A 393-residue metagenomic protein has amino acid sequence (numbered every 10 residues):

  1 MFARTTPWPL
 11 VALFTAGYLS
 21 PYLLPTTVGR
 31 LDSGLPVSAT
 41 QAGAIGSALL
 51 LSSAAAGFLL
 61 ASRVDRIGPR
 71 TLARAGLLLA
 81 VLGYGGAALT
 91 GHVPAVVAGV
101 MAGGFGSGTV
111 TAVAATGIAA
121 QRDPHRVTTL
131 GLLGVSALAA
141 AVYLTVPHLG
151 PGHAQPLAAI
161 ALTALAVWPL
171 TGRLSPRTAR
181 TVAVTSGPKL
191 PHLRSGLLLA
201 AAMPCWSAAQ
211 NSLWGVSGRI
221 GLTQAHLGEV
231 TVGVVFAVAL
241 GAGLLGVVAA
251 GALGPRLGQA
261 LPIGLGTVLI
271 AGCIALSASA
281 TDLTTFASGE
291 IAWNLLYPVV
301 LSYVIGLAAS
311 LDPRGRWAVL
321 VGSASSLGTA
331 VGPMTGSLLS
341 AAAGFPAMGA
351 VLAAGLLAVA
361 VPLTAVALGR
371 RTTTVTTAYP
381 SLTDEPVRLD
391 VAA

Functional and structural regions predicted by a protein language model:
F14, Y18, S310-G355: A late C-terminal transmembrane helix in Major Facilitator Superfamily
P25-Q41, G215-V230, S277, G306: Short amphipathic helix-loop junctions that connect adjacent transmembrane helices in Major Facilitator Superfamily/SLC
A55-T71, A119, L245-Q259, S340: Helix-to-loop junctions at the C-terminal end of transmembrane segments in multipass secondary transporters
A55-V93: Conserved MFS/SLC helix-loop-helix module at the cytosolic interface between two early adjacent transmembrane helices
T71-G86, L261-L276, A353: Structural signature of the two symmetry-related core transmembrane helices
G106, Q121-H125, T129-P176: Helix-loop-helix hairpin linking two adjacent transmembrane segments in secondary transporters
G108-R122, P298-P313: Intracellular juxtamembrane helix-capping segments at the cytosolic ends of symmetry-related transmembrane helices
L257-V304: C-terminal transmembrane helical hairpin of 12-TM major facilitator-type secondary transporters
